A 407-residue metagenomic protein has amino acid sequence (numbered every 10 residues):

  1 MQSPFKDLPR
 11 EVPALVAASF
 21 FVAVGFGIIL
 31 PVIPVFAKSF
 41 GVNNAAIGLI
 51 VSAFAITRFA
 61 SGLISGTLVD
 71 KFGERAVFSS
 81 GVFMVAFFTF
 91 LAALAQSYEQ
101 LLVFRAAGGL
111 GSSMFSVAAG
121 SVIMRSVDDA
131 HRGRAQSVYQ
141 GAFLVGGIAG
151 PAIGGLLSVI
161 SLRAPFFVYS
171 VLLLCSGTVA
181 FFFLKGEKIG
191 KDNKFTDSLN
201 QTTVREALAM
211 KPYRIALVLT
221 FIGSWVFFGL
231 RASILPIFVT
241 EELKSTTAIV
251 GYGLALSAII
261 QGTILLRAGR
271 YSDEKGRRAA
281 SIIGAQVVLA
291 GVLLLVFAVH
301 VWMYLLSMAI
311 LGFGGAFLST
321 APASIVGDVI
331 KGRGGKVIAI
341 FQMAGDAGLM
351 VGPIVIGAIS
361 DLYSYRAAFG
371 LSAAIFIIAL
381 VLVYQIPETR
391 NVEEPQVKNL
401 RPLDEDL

Functional and structural regions predicted by a protein language model:
M1-P9, G186-L217, L400-L407: Juxtamembrane intracellular "pre-TM" segments in multi-pass secondary transporters
F26, A107-A119, I310-P322: Core transmembrane helices of Major Facilitator Superfamily
V32-N44, S233-A248: Short amphipathic helix-loop junctions that connect adjacent transmembrane helices in Major Facilitator Superfamily/SLC
A55-L63, G147-I148, A258-L266, L349-M350: Residue-level signature of mid-helix packing/kink "hotspots" within the transmembrane helices of 12-pass Major
A60-Q96, S272-R278: Conserved MFS/SLC helix-loop-helix module at the cytosolic interface between two early adjacent transmembrane helices
F88, E99-A107, W302-I310: Paired small-residue
F104-F143, V329: Cytoplasmic helix-loop-helix junction between adjacent transmembrane helices in 12-TM secondary transporters
Y139-F182: Helix-loop-helix hairpin linking two adjacent transmembrane segments in secondary transporters
